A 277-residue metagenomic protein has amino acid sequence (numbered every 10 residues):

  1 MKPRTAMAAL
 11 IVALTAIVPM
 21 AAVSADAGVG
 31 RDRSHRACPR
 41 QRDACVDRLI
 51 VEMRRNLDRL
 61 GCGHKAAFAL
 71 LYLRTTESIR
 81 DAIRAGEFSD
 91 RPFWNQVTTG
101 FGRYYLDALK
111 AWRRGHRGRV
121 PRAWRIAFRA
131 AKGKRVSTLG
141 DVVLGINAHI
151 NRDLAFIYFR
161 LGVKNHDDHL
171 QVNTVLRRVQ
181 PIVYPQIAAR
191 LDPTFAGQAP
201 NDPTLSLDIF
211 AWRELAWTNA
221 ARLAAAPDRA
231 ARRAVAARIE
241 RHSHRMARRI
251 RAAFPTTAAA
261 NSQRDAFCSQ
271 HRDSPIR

Functional and structural regions predicted by a protein language model:
M1-L10: Bacterial N-terminal signal peptides that target proteins for export
A9-P19: Bacterial N-terminal signal peptides
I17-G30: C-terminal region of N-terminal signal peptides and the immediate post-cleavage residues of exported proteins
V29-Q96, R103, A108: Leu/Val/Ala/Ile-rich N-terminal alpha-helices, chiefly Sec-type signal peptides and the beginnings
R31-R36, I209-R277: A cross-kingdom marker for long, charged
A37-A44, R48, G63-A66, L70 (+12 more regions): Alpha-helix boundary/N-cap detector
Y72-G162: Long acidic/polar interaction regions in large eukaryotic complex-forming proteins
R152-R213: Short helix-loop boundary/capping segments
